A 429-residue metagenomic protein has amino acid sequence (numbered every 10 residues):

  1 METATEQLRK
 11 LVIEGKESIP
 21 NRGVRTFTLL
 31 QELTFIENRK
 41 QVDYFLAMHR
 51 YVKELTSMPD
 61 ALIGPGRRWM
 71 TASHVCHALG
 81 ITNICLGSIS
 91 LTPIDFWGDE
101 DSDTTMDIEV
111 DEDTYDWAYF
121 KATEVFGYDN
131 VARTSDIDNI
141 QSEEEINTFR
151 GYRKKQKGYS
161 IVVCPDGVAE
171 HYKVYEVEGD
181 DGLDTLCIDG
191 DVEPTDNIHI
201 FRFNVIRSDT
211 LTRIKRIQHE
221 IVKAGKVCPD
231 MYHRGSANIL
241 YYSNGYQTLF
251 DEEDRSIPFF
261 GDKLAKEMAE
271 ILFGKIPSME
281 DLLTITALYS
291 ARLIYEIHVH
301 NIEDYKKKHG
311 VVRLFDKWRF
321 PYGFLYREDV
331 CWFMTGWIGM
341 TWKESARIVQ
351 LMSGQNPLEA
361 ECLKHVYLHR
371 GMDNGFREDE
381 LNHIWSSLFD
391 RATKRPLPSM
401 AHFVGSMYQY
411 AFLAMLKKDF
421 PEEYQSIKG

Functional and structural regions predicted by a protein language model:
M1-K16, Y51-E54, L62-G66, M70-K428: Mg2+-dependent phosphoryl-transfer active-site scaffold
P20-P65: Helix-rich "cap/lid" substructures immediately adjacent to catalytic or cofactor-binding pockets
